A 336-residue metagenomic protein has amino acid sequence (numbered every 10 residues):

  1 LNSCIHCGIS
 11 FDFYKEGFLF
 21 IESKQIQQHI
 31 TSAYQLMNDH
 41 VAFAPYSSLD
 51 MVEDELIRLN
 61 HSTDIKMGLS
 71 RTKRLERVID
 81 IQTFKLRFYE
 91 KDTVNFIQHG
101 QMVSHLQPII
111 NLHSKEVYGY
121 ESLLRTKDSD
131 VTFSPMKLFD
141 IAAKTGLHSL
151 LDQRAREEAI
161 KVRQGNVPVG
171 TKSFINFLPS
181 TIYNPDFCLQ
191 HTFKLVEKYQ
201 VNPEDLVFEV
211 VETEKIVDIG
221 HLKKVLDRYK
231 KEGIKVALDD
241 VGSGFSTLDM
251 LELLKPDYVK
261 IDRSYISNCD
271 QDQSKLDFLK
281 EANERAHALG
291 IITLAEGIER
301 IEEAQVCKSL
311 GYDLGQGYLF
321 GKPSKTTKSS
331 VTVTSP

Functional and structural regions predicted by a protein language model:
L1-R77, F84-K85, E116, V211-K215 (+2 more regions): EAL-family c-di-GMP phosphodiesterase catalytic domain
V78-I141, P323-S324: Active-site core of bacterial EAL-family cyclic-dinucleotide phosphodiesterase domains
V103, E121, K172-F174, D205-E209 (+4 more regions): Structural preference for beta-strand elements that scaffold enzyme active sites
Q107, D239, A295-G297: Glycine- and other small-residue-rich loops at beta-strand/loop junctions that grip anionic moieties
K115, A155, A159, I175 (+5 more regions): Conserved, mostly hydrophobic/aromatic
P135, K144, L238-L251, A304: Catalytic-site-adjacent helices and loops of nucleotide signaling machinery
S149-H221: Catalytic core of bacterial c-di-GMP phosphodiesterases, primarily the EAL and HD-GYP domains, capturing alpha-helical
V196-E197, K223-K235, K280-H287, K308: Surface-exposed amphipathic alpha-helices with a cationic face
